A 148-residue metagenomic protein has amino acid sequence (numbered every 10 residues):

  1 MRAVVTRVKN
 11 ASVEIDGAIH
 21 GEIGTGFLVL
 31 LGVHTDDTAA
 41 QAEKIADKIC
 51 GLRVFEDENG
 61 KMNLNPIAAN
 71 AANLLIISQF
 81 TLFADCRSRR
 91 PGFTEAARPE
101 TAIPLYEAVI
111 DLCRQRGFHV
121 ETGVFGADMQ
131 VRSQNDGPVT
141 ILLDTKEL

Functional and structural regions predicted by a protein language model:
R7-E14, G21, V33: N-terminal intrinsically disordered, cationic/polar leader segments that include organellar targeting peptides
I19-A71, F83-D111, Q115, E121: Compact, glycine-rich, soluble single-domain proteins
E22, L142-L148: Compositionally biased, non-globular sequence tracts
I45, I77, V139: Residue-level signal for inorganic ion chemistry
S88-P91, D128, T145-E147: Conserved, structured core segments of small domains
R114-M129, Q134: Divalent-metal-activated hydrolytic enzyme cores
Q130-D144: C-terminal edge-of-domain segments
